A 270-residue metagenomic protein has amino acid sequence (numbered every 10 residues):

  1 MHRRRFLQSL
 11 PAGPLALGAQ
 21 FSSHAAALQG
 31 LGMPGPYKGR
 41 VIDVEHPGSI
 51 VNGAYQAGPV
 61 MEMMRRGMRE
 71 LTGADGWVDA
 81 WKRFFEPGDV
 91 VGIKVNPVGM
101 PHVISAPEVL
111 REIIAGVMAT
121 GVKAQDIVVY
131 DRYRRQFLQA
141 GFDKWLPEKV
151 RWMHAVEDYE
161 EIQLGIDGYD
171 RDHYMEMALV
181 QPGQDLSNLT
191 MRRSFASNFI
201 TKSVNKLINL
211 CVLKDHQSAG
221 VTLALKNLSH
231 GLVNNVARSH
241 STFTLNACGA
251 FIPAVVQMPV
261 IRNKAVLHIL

Functional and structural regions predicted by a protein language model:
M1-P14: N-terminal secretory signal peptides and thylakoid transit peptides that target proteins across membranes
G13-L17, M100: Generic hydrophobic alpha-helical segments
G18-S23: C-terminal segment of classical bacterial N-terminal signal peptides
A27-P87, V98-R111, A115-L270: Extended, low-polarity segments enriched in aliphatic/aromatic residues
